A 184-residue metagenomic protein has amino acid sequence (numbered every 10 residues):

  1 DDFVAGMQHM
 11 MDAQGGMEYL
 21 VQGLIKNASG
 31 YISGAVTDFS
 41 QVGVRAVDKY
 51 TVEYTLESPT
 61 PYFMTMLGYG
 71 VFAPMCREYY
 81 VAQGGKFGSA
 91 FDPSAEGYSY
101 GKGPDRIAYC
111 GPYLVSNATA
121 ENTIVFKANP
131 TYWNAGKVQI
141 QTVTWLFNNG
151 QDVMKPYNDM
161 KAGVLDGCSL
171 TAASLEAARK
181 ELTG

Functional and structural regions predicted by a protein language model:
D1, L56-S58, A128, S169-A172: Glycine-rich, histidine-containing beta strand-loop boundary motifs that form or position
D2-V4, Q8-G88: Surface-exposed binding/hinge segments that line and control ligand-binding clefts or catalytic entry sites
F3-G6, V52-E53, G111-L114, I124-V125 (+1 more regions): Short, well-ordered beta-strand elements
V4-Q8, Q41, M64, P112 (+4 more regions): Extracytoplasmic/secreted envelope proteins and their assembly/folding machinery, especially bacterial periplasmic
V36, I107, D152: Soluble or luminal CAZymes and related metallo-dependent hydrolases
F39, L56-Y62, L67-V138: Gly/Pro-rich hinge or "lid" segments in bacterial periplasmic/extracellular proteins
G103, A118, T131-A178: Ligand-site clamp/hinge motif
T183-G184: Catalytic cores of extracellular degradative/oxidative enzymes
